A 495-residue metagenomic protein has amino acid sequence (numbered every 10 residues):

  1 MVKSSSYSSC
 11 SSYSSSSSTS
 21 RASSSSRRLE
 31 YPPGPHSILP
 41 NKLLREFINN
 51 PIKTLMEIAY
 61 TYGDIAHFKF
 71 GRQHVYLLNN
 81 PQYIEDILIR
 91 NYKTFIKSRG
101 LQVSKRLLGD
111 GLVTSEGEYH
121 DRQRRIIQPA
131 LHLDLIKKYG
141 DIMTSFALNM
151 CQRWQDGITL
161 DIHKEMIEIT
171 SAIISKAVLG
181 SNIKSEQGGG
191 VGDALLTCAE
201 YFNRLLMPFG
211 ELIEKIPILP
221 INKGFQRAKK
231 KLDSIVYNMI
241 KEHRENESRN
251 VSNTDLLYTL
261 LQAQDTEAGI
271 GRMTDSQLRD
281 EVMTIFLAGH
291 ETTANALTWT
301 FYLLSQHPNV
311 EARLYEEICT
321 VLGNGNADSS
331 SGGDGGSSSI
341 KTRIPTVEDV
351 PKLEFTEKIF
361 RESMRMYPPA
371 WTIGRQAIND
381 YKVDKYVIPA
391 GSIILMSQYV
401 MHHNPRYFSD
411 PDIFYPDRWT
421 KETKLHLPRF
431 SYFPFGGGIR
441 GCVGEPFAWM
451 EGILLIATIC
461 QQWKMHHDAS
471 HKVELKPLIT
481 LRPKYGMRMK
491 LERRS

Functional and structural regions predicted by a protein language model:
V2-R122, K137-M150, A228-K231, G374 (+2 more regions): N-terminal membrane-proximal hinge/A-helix region immediately C-terminal to the signal-anchor transmembrane segment
R28, I96-S104, S115, Y119 (+4 more regions): Cytochrome P450 heme-thiolate monooxygenase catalytic core
N41-G63, S234, N238, T342-D384 (+1 more regions): Conserved cytochrome P450 K-helix E-x-x-R motif and the immediately C-terminal K′/meander segment
M283, A288, V347, K421-G452 (+1 more regions): Cytochrome P450 heme-thiolate "Cys pocket" and heme-binding signature region
T293-S305, L455: Short, small-residue alpha-helix embedded
P308-V310, E445-R482: Cytochrome P450 heme-binding "Cys pocket" and the immediately downstream C-terminal segment
M396-T423: Conserved cytochrome P450 K-helix/beta-meander segment immediately N-terminal to the heme-binding cysteine loop
R482-S495: C-terminal helix/juxtamembrane-tail motif
